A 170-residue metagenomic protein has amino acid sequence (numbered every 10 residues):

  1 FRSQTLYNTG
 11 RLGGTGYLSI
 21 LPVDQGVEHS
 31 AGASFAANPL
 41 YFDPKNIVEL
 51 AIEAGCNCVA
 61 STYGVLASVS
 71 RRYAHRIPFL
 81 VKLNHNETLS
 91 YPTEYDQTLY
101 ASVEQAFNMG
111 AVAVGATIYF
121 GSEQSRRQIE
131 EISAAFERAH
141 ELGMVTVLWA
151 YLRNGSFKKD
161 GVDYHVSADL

Functional and structural regions predicted by a protein language model:
F1-Q4: Short coil-to-helix leader/linker segments, especially the first N-terminal amphipathic alpha-helix with its helix
L6-T9, L18: Active-site loops and adjacent core secondary-structure elements that bind or stabilize anionic groups
G13, L18-I20, Q25-L170: Alpha/beta enzyme core
